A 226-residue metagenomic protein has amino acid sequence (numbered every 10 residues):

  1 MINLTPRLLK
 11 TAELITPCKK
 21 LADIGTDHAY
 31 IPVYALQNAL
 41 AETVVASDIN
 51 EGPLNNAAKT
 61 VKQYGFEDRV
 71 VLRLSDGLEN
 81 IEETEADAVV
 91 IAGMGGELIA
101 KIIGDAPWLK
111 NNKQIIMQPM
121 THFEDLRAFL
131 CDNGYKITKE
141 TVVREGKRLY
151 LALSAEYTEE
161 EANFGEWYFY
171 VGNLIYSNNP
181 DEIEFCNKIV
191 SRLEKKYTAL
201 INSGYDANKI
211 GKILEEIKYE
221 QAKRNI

Functional and structural regions predicted by a protein language model:
M1-K19, V33: S-adenosyl-L-methionine
I2-P6, E97-I226: Class I S-adenosyl-L-methionine
K10-P17, N80-E83, P107-W108: Glycine-rich helix-loop-beta junction characteristic of Rossmann-like nucleotide cofactor-binding loops
C18-D27: Conserved class I S-adenosyl-L-methionine
H28-A41: Conserved SAM-binding loop of SAM-dependent methyltransferases across substrates and taxa, primarily the Class I
T43-D48: Conserved SAM-binding motif I beta-strand of class I
E51, N55-T84: S-adenosyl-L-methionine
A86-G93: Short SAM/SAH-binding signature in class I
